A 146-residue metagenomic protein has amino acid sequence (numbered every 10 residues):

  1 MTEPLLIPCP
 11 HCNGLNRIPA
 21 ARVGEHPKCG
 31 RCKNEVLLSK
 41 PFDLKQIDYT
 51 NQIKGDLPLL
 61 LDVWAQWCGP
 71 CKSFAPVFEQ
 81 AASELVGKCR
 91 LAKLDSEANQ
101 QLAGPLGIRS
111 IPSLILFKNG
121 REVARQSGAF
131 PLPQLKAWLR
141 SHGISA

Functional and structural regions predicted by a protein language model:
C9-C12, C29-C32: Short cysteine-rich clusters marking metal-coordination/redox-active sites
N16, V36, A75: Cys/His-rich microdomains that often coordinate metals
I18-P27: Short linker/helix segments within small regulatory modules
P41-L59: A short beta-strand-turn-helix
L57, W64-W67, S110: Short pre-active-site segment immediately N-terminal to redox-active cysteine/selenocysteine motifs in thiol-based
V63, F78-A82, V86-Q101: Thiol-based oxidoreductase modules, predominantly thioredoxin-like and allied folds used for disulfide exchange
V63-V77: Conserved redox-active cysteine motifs that mediate thiol-disulfide chemistry, especially di-cysteine Cys-X(1-2)-Cys
S110, I115-A146: Non-catalytic, surface beta->alpha helical segment in thiol-disulfide oxidoreductase systems
